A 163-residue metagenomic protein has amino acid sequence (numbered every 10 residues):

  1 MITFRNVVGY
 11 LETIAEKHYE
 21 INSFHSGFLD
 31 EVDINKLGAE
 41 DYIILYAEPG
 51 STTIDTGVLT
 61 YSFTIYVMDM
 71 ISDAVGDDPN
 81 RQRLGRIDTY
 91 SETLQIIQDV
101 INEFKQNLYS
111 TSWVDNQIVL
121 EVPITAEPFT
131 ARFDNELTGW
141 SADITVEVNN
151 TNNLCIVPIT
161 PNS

Functional and structural regions predicted by a protein language model:
M1-S26, E48-S163: Charged, amphipathic alpha-helical segments and their flanking helix caps
L29-I34: Conserved functional micro-motifs across diverse proteins
K36-L37, T56: Short glycine-biased active-site loop of nucleotidyltransferases that positions the nucleotide triphosphate and helps
A39-P49: A short, hydrophobic beta-strand-centered structural micro-motif
